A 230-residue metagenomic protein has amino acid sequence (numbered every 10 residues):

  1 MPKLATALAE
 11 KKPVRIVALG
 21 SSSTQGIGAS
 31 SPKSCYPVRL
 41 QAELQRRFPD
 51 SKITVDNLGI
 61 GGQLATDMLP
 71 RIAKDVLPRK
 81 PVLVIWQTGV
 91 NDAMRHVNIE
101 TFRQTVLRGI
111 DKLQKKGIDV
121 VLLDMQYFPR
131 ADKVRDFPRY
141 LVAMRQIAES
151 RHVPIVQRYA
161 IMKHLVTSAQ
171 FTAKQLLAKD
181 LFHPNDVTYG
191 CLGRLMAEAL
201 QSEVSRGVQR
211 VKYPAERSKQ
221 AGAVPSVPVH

Functional and structural regions predicted by a protein language model:
M1-A7: A short, compositionally biased domain-edge/stem linker segment
A7-P13: Glycine-rich phosphate/diphosphate-binding loops that line cofactor/substrate pockets in enzymes
A9, V38-T54, Q63-H230: Alpha-helical cap/lid subdomain in secreted, periplasmic, or secretory-pathway luminal O-acyl-processing enzymes
P13-S30, G61-Q63: Catalytic nucleophile-elbow at a beta strand-turn-alpha helix junction centered on a G-D-S/GDSL motif, marking
Q25, I53-D56: Extracytoplasmic small-molecule ligand-binding "clamshell" domains of the periplasmic binding protein/Venus flytrap
